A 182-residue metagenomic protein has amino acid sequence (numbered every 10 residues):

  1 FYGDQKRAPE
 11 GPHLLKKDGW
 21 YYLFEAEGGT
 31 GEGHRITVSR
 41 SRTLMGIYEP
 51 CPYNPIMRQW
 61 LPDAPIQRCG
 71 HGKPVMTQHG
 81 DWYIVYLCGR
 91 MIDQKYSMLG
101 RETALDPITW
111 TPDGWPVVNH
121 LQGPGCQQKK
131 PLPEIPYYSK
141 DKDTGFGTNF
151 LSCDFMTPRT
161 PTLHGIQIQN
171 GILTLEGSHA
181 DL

Functional and structural regions predicted by a protein language model:
F1-L182: Carbohydrate-active catalytic/glycan-binding domains of CAZyme proteins, especially the secreted or lumenal ectodomains
